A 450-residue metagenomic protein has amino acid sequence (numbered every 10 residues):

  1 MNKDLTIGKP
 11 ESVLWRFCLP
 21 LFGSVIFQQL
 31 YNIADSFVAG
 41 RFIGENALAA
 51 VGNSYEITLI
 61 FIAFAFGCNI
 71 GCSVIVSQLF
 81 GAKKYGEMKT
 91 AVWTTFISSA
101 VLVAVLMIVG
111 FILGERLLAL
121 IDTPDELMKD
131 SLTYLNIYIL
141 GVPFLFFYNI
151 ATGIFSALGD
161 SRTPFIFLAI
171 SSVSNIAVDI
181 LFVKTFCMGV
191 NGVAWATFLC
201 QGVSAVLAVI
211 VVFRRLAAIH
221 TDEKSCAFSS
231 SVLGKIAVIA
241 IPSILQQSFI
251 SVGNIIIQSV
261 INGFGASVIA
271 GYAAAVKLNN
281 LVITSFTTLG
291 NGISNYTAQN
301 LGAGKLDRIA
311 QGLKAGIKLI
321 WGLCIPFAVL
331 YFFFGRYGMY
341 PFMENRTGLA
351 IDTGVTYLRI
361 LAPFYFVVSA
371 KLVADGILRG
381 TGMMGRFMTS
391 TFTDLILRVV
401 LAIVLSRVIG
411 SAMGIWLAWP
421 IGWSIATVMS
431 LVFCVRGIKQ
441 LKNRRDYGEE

Functional and structural regions predicted by a protein language model:
M1-C18, V76-G141, T185-I241, T297-F364 (+1 more regions): Short alpha-helical transmembrane segments in multi-pass integral membrane proteins
L5-F42, E56-G71, I75, A100-M107 (+5 more regions): N-terminal transmembrane alpha-helices
R16-D35, I137, Y148, S171 (+5 more regions): Transmembrane helical elements of multi-pass membrane transporters/channels
L30-A49, L118-D125, L181-M188, S248-K277 (+4 more regions): Helix-terminus/linker motif at the lipid-water interface of multi-pass membrane proteins
A39-L59, D125-D130, V190-N191, V232-I239 (+5 more regions): Interfacial/gating helices of multi-pass transporter permease domains
L48-I108, L145-P164, G271-G335, V368-G382 (+1 more regions): Small-residue-rich hydrophobic transmembrane alpha-helices
I60-A63, N175-D179, S204-V209, L281-T284 (+3 more regions): Hydrophobic transmembrane alpha-helices of multi-pass small-molecule transporters
N69, Y138-S156, P164-N175, V193-A208 (+4 more regions): Short runs within selected transmembrane alpha-helices of multi-pass transporters and secretion channels
